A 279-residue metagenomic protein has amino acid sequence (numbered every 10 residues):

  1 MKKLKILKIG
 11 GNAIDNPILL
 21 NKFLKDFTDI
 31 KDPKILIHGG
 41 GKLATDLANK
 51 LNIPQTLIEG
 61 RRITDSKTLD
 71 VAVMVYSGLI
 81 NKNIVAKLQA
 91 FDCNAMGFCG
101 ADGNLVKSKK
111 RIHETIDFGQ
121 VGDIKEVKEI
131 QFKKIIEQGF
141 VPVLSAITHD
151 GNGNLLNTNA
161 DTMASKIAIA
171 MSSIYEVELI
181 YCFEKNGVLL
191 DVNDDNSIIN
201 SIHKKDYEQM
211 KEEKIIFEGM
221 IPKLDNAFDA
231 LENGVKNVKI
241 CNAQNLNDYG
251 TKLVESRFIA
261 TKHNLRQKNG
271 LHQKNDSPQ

Functional and structural regions predicted by a protein language model:
M1-Q279: C-terminal catalytic "cap/lid" subdomain
